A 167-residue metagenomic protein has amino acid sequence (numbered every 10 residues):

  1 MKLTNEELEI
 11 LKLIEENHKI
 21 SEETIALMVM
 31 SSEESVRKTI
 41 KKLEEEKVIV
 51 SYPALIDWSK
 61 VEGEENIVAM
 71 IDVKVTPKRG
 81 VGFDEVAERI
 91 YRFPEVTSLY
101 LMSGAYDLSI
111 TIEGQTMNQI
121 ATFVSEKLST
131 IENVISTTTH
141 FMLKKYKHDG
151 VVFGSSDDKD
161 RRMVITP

Functional and structural regions predicted by a protein language model:
M1-P167: A compositional/biophysical signature of low hydrophobicity enriched in polar/charged and small residues
